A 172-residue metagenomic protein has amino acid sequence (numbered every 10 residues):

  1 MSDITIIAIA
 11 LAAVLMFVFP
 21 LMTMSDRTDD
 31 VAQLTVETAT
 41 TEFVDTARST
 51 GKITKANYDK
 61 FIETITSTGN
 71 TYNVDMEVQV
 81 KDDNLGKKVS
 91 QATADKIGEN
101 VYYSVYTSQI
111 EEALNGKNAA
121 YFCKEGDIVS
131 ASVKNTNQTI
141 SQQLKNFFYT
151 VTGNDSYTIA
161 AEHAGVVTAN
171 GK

Functional and structural regions predicted by a protein language model:
M1-D3, D75-E77, G165-K172: Low-complexity, flexible helical/coil segments
S2-D3, S90, Y106, T139: Serine/threonine-rich low-complexity intrinsically disordered regions
S2-E63: Alpha-helical assembly-interface signal, strongest on the long, hydrophobic N-terminal helix that forms
T5, I9, D82-N84, T139: Residues in flexible loops and secondary-structure boundaries
A8-A13, A32, A39, A47 (+7 more regions): A sequence-composition feature that detects small, non-aromatic residues
T46-F122: Short amphipathic secondary-structure patches
K124-I128: Extracytoplasmic
V129-K172: Glycine-rich, aromatic-bearing surface loops/beta-hairpins
